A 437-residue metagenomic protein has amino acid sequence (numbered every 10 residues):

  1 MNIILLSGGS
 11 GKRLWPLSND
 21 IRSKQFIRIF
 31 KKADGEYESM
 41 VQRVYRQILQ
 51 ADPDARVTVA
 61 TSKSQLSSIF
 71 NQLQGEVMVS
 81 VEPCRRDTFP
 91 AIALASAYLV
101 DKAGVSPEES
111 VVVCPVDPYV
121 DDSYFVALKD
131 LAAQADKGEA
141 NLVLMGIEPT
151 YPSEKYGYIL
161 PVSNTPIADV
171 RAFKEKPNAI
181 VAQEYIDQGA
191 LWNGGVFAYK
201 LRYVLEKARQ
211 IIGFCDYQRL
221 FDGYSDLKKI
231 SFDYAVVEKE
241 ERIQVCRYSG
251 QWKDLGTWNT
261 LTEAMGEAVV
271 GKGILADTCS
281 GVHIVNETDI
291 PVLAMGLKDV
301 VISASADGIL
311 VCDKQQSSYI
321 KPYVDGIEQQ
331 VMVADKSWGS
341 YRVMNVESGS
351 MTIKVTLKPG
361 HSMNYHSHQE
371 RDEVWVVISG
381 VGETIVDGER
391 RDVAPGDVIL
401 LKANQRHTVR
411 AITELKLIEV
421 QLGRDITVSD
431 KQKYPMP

Functional and structural regions predicted by a protein language model:
M1, D54-A55, G75-E76, P107-E109 (+9 more regions): Short coil/turn connectors at secondary-structure junctions
M1-L5, W15-D20, R28-V113, Y119-V126: Conserved N-terminal catalytic core of the sugar/cofactor nucleotidyltransferase
L6, C114, V377, V420: Catalytic metal- and UDP-sugar-binding loop of GT-A-like glycosyltransferases, i.e., residues flanking the conserved
S10, P118: Active-site metal-binding loops of divalent metal-dependent hydrolases
G11-P16, S23, T427-V428: Short N-terminal binding/cap micro-motifs at the start of the first secondary-structure element
V41, A95, D117, I159 (+3 more regions): Residue-level signal for inorganic ion chemistry
D122-Q218, D222-Y224, Q244: Conserved core of the sugar-phosphate nucleotidyltransferase
Y199-Y203, K207-V377, V381-I399, R406-A411 (+3 more regions): Left-handed beta-helix
